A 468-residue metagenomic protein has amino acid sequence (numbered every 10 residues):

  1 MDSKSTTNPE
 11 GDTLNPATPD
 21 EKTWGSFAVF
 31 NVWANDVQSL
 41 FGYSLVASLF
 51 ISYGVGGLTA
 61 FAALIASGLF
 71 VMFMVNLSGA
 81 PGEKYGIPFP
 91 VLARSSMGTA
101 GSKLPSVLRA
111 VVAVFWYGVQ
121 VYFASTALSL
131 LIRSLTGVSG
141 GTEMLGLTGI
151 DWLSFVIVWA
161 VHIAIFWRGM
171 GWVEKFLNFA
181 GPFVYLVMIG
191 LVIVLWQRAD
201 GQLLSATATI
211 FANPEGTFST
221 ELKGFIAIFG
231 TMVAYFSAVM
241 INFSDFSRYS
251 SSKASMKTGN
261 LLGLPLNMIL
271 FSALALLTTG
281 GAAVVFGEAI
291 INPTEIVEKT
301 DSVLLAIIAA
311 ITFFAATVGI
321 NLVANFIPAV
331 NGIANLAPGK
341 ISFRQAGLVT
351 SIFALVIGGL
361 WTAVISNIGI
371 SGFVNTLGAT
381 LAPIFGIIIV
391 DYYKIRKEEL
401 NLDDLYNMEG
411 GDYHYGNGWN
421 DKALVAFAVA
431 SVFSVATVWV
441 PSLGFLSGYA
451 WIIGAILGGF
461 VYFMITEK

Functional and structural regions predicted by a protein language model:
M1-T59, M188, R198, P214-F229 (+1 more regions): Membrane-interface "cap" regions at the ends of multi-pass membrane proteins
P16, I384-M464: C-terminal membrane-solvent junction of multi-pass transporters and transport-like membrane proteins
S39-G42, A66-M74, L108-Q120, P182-Q197 (+3 more regions): Selective recognition of specific alpha-helical transmembrane segments in multi-pass small-molecule
I51-G54, G79-A80, S96, L104 (+8 more regions): Membrane-water interface regions at transmembrane-helix termini and the short interhelical loops of multi-pass membrane
A63-M97, R109-V112, W116-Y122, T278-A282 (+2 more regions): Juxtamembrane transmembrane-helix boundary signature
S106, R133-R168, P182-L191, I226-F243 (+3 more regions): Transmembrane alpha-helical segments of multi-pass small-molecule transport proteins
L108, V119, S125, L153-R198 (+4 more regions): Membrane-interface loop-to-helix entry segments
V121, S125-S134, F183-N213, M232-Y235 (+3 more regions): Hydrophobic alpha-helical segments and their helix-loop junctions in multi-pass secondary transporters
